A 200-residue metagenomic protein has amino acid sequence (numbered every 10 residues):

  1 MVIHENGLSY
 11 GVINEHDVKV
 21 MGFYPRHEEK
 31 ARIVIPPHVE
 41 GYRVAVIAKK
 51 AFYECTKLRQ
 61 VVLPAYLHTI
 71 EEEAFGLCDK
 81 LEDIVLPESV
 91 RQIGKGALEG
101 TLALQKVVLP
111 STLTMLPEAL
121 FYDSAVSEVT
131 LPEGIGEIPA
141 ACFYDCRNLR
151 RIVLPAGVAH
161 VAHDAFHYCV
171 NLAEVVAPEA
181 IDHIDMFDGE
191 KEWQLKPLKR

Functional and structural regions predicted by a protein language model:
M1-V2: Intrinsically disordered, low-complexity repeat and linker tracts
E5-V18, E28-V46, T56-T69, D79-Q92 (+5 more regions): Structural signature of tandem-repeat unit edges
Y24-P25: Acidic, Ser/Thr
